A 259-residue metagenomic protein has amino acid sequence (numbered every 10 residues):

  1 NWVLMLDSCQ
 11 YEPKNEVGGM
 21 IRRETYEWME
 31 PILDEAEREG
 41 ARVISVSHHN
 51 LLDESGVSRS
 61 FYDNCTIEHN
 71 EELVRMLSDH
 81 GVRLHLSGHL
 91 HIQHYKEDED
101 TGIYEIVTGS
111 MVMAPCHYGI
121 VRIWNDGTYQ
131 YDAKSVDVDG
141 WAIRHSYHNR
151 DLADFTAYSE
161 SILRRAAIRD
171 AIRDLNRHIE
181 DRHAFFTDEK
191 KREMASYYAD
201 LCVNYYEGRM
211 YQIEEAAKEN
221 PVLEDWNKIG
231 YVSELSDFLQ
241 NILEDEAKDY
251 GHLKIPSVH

Functional and structural regions predicted by a protein language model:
N1-V3, D7-Y11: Formylglycine-dependent
W2-L4, E16-Y104, Q212, D225 (+2 more regions): His/acidic metal-ligating clusters that form di-metal
S8-C9, H48-N50, G88-H91, G109-M111 (+1 more regions): Active-site metal-binding loops of divalent metal-dependent hydrolases
E12-I21, S58-Y62, W141-T156: Acidic/histidine-rich helix-loop elements that form or flank divalent-metal/phosphate-binding sites at the catalytic
L86, Y95, T101-M113, Y118-I123: Active-site-adjacent helix-turn-beta-strand microarchitecture at beta-sheet edges that either contains or buttresses
T128-Y129: Hydrophobic residues embedded in beta-strands of well-ordered beta-sheets
D132-A142: Short, solvent-exposed aromatic-acidic interface loops
I143-H259: Non-catalytic terminal accessory segments
